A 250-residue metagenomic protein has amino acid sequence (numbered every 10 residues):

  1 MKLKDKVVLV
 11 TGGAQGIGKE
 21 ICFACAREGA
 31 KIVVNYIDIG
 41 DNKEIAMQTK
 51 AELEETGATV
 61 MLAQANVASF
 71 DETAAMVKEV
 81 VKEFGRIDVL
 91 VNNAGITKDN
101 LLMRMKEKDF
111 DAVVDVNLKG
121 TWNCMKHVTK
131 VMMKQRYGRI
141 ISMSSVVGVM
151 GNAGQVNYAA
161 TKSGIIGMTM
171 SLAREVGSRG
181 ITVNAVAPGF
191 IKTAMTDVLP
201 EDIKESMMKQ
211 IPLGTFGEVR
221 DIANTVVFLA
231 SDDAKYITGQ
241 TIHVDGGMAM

Functional and structural regions predicted by a protein language model:
V7, A14-G16, D38: Conserved glycine-rich cofactor-binding loop
A30-M47: Conserved glycine-rich Rossmann-like NAD(P)H-binding loop of the short-chain dehydrogenase/reductase
L101-L102, K106-V114, T196, M207: Substrate-binding pocket helix/loop in short-chain dehydrogenase/reductase
M125, T161, T169: Active-site helix of classical SDR
K130, R174-S178, K235: Alpha-helical segment proximal to the catalytic Tyr-Lys
S145: Residue(s) in the substrate-gating loop at a strand-loop-helix junction that position the organic substrate next
G177, T182, E218, I237-G239: Short, small/polar-rich loop/turn modules that mediate ligand/substrate recognition or access, typified
